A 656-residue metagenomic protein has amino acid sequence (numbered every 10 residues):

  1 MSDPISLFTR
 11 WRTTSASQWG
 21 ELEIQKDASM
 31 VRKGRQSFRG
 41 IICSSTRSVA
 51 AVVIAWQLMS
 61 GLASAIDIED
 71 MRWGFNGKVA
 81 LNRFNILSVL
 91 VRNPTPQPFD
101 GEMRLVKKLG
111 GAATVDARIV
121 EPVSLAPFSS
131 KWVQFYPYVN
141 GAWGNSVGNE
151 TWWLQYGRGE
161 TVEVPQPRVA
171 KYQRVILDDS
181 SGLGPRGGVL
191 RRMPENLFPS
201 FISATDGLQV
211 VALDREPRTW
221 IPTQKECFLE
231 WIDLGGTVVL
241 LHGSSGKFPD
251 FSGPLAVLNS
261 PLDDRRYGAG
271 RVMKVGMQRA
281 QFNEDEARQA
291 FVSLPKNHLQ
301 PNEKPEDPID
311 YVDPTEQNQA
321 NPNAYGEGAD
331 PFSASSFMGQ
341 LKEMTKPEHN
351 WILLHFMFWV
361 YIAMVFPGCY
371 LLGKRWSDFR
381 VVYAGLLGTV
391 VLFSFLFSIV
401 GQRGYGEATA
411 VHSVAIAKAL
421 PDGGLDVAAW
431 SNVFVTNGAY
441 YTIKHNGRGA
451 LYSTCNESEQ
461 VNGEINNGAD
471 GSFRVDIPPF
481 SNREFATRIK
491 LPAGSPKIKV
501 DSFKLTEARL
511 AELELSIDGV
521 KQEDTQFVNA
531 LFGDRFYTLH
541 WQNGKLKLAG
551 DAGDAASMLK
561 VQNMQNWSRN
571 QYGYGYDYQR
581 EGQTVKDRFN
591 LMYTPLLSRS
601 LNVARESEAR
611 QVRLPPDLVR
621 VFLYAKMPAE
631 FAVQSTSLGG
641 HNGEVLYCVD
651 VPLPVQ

Functional and structural regions predicted by a protein language model:
R83, V139-V210, R265, G270 (+4 more regions): Aromatic-Pro/Gly-enriched surface loop or interdomain linker that acts as a lid/target-recognition segment
I86-P94, E514-D518: Short edge beta-strand/loop segments characteristic of extracellular beta-sandwich folds
V106-W143, T538-N570: Intrinsically disordered, low-complexity Pro/Gly/Ser/Thr-rich segments with frequent PxxP/GP/PP motifs and embedded
M193, G207-L208, T237, G253-P367: A glycine-centered loop/beta-turn motif at secondary-structure junctions
D206-P249, A269-V275: Short alpha-beta junction capping motif
P347, V427-Q656: Accessory, solvent-exposed terminal regions and/or long lumenal/extracellular loops of proteins
R380-R403: Internal/C-terminal transmembrane anchor helices
G401-D422: Alpha-helical transmembrane signal-anchor/signal-peptide segments
